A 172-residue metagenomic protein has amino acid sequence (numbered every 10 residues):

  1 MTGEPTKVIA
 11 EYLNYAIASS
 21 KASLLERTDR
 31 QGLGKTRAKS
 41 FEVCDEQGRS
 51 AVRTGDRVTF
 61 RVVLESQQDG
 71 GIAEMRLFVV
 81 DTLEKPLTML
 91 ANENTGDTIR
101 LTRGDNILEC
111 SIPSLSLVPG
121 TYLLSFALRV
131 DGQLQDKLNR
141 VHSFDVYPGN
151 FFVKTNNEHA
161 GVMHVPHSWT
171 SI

Functional and structural regions predicted by a protein language model:
M1-I172: Localized sequence-composition bias
